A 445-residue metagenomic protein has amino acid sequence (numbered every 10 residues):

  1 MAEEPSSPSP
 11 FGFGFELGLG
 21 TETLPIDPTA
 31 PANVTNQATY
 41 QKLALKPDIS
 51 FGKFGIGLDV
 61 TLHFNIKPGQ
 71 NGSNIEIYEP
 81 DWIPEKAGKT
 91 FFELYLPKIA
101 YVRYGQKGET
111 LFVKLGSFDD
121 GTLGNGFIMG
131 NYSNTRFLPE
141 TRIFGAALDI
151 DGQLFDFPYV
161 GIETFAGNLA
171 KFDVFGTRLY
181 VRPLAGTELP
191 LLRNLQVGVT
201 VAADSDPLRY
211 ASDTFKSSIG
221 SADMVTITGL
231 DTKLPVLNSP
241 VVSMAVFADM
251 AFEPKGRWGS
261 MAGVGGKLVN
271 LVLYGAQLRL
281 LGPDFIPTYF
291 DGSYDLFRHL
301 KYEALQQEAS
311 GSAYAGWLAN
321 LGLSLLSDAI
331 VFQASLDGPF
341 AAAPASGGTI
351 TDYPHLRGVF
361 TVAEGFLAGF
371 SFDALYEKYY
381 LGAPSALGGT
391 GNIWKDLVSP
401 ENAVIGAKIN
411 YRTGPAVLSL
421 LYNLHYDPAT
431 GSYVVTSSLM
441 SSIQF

Functional and structural regions predicted by a protein language model:
M1-S9: Cleavable N-terminal export/targeting peptides
P8-T21, T29-A38, G55, I66-G72 (+4 more regions): Signature for the C-terminal beta-barrel architecture of outer-membrane proteins
V34, F54-Y101, I128: Surface-exposed loop and membrane-interface regions of Gram-negative outer-membrane beta-barrel proteins
P47-I56, Q106-T110, F366-L367, T413: Short, solvent-exposed loop/edge-beta patches enriched in aromatic
L96-E109, V264-K267, K408: Short aromatic-glycine motifs in intrinsically disordered, low-complexity regions
R103-G124, M129, I143: Hydrophobic alpha-helical hairpins/lids featuring a short glycine-rich hinge
V398-R412, L420: C-terminal structured "cap/appendage" subdomains that terminate the fold
L439-S441: Blade-level signature of beta-propeller repeat domains, shared across WD40, Kelch, NHL, RCC1 and BNR/Asp-box propellers
